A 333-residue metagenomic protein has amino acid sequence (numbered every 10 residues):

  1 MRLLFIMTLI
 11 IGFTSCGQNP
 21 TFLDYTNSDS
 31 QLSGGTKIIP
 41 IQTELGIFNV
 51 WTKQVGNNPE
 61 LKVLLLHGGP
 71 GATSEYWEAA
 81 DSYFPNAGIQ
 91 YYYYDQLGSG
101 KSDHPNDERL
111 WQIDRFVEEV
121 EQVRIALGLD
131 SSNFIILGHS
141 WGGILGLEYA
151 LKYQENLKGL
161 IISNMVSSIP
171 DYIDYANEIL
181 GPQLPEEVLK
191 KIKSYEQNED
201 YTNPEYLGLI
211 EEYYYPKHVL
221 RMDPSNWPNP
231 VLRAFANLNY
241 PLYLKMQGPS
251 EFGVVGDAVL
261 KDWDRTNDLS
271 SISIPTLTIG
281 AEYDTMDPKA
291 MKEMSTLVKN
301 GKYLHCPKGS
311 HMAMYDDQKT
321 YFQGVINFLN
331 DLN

Functional and structural regions predicted by a protein language model:
L45-H104: Conserved HGGG/HGGXW glycine-rich cap/lid loop of the alpha/beta-hydrolase fold
Q96-L137, W141: Active-site loop/oxyanion-hole signature of alpha/beta-hydrolase fold enzymes
S132-Y175: Conserved hydrolase catalytic core segment
L160-Y201: Flexible "cap/lid" loop of the alpha/beta hydrolase fold
K190-N267, I274: Alpha/beta-hydrolase
I272, T278-G280: Short beta-strand/loop motif that positions the catalytic acidic residue of the alpha/beta-hydrolase fold
T285-A290: Conserved alpha/beta-hydrolase "acid-adjacent" motif
G301-N333: Catalytic active-site module of serine/aspartate enzymes centered on a nucleophile-bearing elbow/loop
